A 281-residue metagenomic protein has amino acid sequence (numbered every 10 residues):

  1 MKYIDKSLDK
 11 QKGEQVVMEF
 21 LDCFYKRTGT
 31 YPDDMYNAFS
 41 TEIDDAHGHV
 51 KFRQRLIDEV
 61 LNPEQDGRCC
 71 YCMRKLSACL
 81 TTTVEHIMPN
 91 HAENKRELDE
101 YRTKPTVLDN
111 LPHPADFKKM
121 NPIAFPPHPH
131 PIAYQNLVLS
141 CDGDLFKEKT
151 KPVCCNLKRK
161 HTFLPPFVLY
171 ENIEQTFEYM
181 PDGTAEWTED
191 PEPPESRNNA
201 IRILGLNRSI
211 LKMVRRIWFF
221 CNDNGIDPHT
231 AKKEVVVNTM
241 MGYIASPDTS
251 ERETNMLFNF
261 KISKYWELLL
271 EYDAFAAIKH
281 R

Functional and structural regions predicted by a protein language model:
M1-R68, E93-T106, M120, H128-I132: Short, charged surface segments at domain edges that flank catalytic/cofactor-binding sites
R68-R74: Local cysteine-cluster metal-coordination motifs and their immediate loop/turn environment, predominantly Fe-S cluster
C72, D144, I173: Short Cys/His-rich metal-coordination motifs, predominantly Zn2+-binding knuckles/fingers
R74-L139, L145-K149: Histidine-centered nuclease catalytic patch
C79, M180-G183: Short acidic-glycine loop/turn motifs at beta-strand connectors
P126, I132-N136, E148-M180, T188: Class I S-adenosyl-L-methionine
D142, F146-P152, S196, R208-K212: Acidic, metal/cofactor-coordinating or nucleic-acid-engaging core segments within structured domains
W187-R281: C-terminal, charged low-complexity interaction regions
